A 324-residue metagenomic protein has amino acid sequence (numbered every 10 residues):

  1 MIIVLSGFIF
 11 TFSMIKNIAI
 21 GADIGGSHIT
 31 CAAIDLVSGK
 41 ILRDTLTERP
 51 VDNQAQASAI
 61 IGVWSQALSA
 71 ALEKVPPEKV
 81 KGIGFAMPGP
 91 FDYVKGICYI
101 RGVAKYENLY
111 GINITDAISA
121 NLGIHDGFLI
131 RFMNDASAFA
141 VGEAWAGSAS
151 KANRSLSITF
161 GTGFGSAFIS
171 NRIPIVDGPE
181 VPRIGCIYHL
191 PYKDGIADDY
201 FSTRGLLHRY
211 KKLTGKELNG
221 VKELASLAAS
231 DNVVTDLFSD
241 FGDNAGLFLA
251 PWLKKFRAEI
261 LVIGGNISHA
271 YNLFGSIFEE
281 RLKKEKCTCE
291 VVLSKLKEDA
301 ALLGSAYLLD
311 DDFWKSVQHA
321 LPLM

Functional and structural regions predicted by a protein language model:
I3, F10-G82, D92-I97, S119-F128 (+3 more regions): ATP-binding/phosphotransfer module of carbohydrate and carboxylate kinases, centering on a glycine-rich
D23, G84-P88, M133, S157-G163 (+1 more regions): Short beta-strand segments
I29-A33, F164-I169: Short beta-strand scaffold segments in enzyme catalytic cores
E48-V51, Y106, V181-I184: A short acidic/small-residue loop/turn micro-motif
I97-G111: A charged helix-plus-loop insertion that forms the helical arch/lid used to bind and gate nucleic-acid substrates
A104-E107, R131-S137, S157-F160, V292-D299: Active-site nucleophile and cofactor-binding loops and adjacent substrate-binding regions of central metabolic enzymes
A138-A144, G165-F168: Adenylate-forming
A167, I173-V181: Short, acidic (Asp/Glu-rich) active-site segment that either coordinates a divalent metal cofactor
